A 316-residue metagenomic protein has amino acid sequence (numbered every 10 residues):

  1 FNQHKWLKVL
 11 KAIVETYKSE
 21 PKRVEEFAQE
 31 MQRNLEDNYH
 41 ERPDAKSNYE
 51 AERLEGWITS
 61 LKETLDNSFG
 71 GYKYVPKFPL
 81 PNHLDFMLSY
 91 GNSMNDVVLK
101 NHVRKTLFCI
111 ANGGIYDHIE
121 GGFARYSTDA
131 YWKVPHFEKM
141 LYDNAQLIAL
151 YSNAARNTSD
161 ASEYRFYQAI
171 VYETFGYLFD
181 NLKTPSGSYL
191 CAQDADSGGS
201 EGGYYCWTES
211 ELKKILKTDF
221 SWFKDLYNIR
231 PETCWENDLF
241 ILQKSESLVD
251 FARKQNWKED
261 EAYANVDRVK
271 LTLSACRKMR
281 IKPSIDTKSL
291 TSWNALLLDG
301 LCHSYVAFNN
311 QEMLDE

Functional and structural regions predicted by a protein language model:
F1-G300, S304-F308: Replace the tail clause
N309-E316: Short, intrinsically disordered, charge-balanced linker/junction segments flanking boundaries in proteins
